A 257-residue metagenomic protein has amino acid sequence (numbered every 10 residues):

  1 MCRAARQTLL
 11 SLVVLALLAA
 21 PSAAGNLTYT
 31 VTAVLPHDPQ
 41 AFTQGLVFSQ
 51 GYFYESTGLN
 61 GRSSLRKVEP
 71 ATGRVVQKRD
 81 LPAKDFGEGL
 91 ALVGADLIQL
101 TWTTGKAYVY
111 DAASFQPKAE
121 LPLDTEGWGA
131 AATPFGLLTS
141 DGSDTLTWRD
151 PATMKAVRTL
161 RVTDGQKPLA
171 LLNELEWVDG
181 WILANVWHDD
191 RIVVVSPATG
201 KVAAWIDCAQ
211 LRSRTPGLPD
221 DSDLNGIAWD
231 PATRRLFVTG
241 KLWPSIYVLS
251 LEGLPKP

Functional and structural regions predicted by a protein language model:
G25-P39, P70-R74: A short helix->beta-strand "capping" segment at the edge of beta-propeller domains
T32-S64, R79-A91, G240-L242: Beta-strand-rich domains and repeat architectures in extracellular enzymes and scaffolds, especially beta-propellers
A33-L35, V76-P82, A119-P122, V157-V162 (+1 more regions): Beta-propeller fold detector
D38-Q50, A83-G94, L123-G136, Q166-G180 (+1 more regions): Beta-rich, blade/repeat-based domains predominating in secreted/periplasmic proteins but also intracellular
Y54-L59, L97-T104, T139-S143, A184-H188 (+1 more regions): Conserved beta-strand positions in repeat-built beta-propeller and related beta-rich domains
E69-T72, D111-F115, P151-M154, S196-G200 (+1 more regions): Short loop/turn segments that connect beta-strands within beta-propeller blades
G73-V109, P117-G127: Blade-loop segments of beta-propeller domains
K106-G165: Hydrophobic, well-structured mid-protein blocks that either form specific transmembrane helices
